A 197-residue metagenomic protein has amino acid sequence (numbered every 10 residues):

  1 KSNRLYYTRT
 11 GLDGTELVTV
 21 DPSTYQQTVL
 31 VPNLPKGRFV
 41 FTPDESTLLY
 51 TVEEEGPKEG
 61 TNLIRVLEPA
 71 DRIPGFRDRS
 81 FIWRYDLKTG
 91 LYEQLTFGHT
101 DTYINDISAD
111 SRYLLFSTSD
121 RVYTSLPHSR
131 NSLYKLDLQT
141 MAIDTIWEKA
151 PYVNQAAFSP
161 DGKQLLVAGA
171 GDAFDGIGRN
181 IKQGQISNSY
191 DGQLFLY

Functional and structural regions predicted by a protein language model:
K1, R84-G90, G192-Y197: Extended, compositionally biased low-complexity polar/Lys-Gly-rich tracts and adjacent boundary/linker regions are
K1-R4, F39-T47, N105-Y113, Q155-Q164: Blade-terminus and WD-like Trp-Asp/Gly-His loop motifs, strongest in beta-propeller folds
Y6-V18, P32-G37, T51-F81, T96-T102 (+3 more regions): A flexible loop/linker signature enriched in serine peptidases of the S9 family
T19-V20, V40, R84-Y85, D106 (+3 more regions): Hydrophobic beta-strand positions
D21-Y25, D86-G90, D137-M141: Short loop/turn segments that connect beta-strands within beta-propeller blades
Q26-V31, L91-T96, A142-W147: A short beta-strand motif characteristic of beta-propeller blades
Y85-L115: Extended amphipathic secondary-structure runs
E93, P160, L165-A170: Eukaryotic alpha-helical scaffold "rod" segments
